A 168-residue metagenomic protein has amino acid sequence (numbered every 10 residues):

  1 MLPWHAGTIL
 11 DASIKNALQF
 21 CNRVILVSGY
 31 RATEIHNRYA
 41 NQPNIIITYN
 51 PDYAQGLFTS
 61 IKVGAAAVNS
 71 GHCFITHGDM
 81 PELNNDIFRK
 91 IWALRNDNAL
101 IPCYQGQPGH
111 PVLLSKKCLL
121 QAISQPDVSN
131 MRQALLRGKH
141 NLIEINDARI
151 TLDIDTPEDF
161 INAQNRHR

Functional and structural regions predicted by a protein language model:
M1-G29: N-terminal glycine-rich phosphate-binding loop and ensuing alpha1 helix
Y30, L100-K117: Short beta-strand-to-loop element that shapes/binds the nucleotide-sugar donor at the catalytic cleft/hinge
Q42-Q55: Conserved donor nucleotide-binding strand/loop of the catalytic core
Q55-G64: Glycine-rich, basic loop-to-helix element that forms the pyrophosphate-binding segment of sugar-nucleotide handling
H72-F74: Short aromatic/hydrophobic "clamp" motif used to bind/position activated sugar donors
T76-G78: Active-site acidic Asp-centered loop
L83-Q107: Conserved donor-nucleotide/metal-binding helix-loop-beta segment in metal-dependent transferases, i.e., the alpha-helix
L120, S124-R168: Conserved alpha/beta core of the MobA/IspD/sugar-nucleotide pyrophosphorylase nucleotidyltransferase superfamily
